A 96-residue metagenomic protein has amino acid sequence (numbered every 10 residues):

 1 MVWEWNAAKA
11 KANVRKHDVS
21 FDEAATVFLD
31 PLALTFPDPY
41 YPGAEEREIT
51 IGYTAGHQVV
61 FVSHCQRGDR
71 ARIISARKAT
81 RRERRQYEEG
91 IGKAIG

Functional and structural regions predicted by a protein language model:
M1-G96: Ribonuclease/tRNase effector modules and their secretory precursors
